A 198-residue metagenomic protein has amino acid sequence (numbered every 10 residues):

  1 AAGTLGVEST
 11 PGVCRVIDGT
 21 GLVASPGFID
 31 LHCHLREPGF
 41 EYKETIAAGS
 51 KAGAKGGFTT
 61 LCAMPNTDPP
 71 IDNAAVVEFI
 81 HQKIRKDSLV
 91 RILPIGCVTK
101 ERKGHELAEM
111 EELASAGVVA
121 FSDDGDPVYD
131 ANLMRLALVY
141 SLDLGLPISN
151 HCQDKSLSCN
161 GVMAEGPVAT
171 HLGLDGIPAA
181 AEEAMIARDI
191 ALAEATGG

Functional and structural regions predicted by a protein language model:
A1-G27: Histidine-rich, glycine-flanked metal-binding segment
G19-D87: Metal-associated gating/positioning segment near the N- to mid-region
T20, E41-T45, D72-V76, E101-H105 (+2 more regions): Short secondary-structure boundary/capping elements
S25, A74-I95, V139-N150: Alpha-helix-loop-beta-strand connector modules within alpha/beta enzyme cores
G27-C33, L61-A63, I92-G96, A120-D123 (+1 more regions): Hydrophobic faces of well-ordered beta-strands that scaffold small-molecule active sites in alpha/beta enzyme cores
L31-E44, P65-T67, L93-E106, L172-A180: Active-site mouth loops of central-metabolism enzymes
P65-P69, C97, G125-D126, Q153-D154: Short, ordered loop/turn segments at secondary-structure junctions
H105-G198: Histidine/acidic residue-rich metal-binding segments in metalloenzymes
